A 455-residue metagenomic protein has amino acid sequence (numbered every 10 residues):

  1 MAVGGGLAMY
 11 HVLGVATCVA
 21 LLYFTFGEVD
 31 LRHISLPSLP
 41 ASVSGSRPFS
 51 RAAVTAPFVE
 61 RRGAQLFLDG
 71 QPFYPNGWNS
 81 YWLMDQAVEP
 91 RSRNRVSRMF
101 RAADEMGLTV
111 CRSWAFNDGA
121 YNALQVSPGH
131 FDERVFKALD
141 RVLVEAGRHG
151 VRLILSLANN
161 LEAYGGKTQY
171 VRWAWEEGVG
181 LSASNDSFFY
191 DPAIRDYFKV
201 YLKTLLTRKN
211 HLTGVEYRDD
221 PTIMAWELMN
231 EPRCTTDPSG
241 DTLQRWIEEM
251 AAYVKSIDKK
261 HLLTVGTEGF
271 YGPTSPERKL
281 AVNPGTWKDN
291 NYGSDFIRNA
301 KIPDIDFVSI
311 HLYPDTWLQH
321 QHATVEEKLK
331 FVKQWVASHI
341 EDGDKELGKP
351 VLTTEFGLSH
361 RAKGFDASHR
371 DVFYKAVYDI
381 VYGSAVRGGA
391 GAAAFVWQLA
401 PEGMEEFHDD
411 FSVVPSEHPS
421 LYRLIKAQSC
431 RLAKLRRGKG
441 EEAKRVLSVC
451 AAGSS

Functional and structural regions predicted by a protein language model:
A2-I34: N-terminal signal-anchor transmembrane helix specifying type II single-pass membrane topology of secretory-pathway
G27, R32-H33, R47-P350, F356-A427 (+2 more regions): Active-site mouth of glycoside hydrolases
I34-S46: N-terminal, immediately post-signal peptide pro-regions of secreted/luminal proteins
P303, G453-S454: Alpha-helix capping/termination motifs at helix-coil junctions
V449-A451: Sequence contexts marking disulfide-bonded cysteines in secreted/extracellular proteins
